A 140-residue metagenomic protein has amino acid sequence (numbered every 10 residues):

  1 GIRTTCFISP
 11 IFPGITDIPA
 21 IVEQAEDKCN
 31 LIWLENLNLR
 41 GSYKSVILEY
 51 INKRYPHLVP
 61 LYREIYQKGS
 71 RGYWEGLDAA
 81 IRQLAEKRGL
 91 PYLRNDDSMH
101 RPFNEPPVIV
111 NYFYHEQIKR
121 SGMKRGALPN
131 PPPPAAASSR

Functional and structural regions predicted by a protein language model:
G1-T16, K68-R71: Conserved strand-turn element in the central/C-terminal portion of the radical SAM core barrel that lines
D17-R140: Auxiliary Fe-S-binding modules of radical SAM enzymes
